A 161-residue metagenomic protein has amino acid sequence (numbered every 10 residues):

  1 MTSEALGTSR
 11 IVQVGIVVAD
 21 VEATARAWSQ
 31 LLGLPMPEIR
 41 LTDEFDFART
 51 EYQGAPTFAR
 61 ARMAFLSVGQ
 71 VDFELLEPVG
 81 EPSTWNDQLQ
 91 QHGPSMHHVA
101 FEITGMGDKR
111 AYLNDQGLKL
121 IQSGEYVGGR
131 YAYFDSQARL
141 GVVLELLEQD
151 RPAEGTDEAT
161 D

Functional and structural regions predicted by a protein language model:
M1-L6, N86-H92: Short, flexible, solvent-exposed loop/turn segments with mixed acidic/basic and small polar residues
M1-T50: Long, hydrophobic N-terminal alpha-helical segment
T2-A5, I16, E74-E77, G107-D161: Vicinal oxygen chelate
S9, T57-A59, E125-V127: Short solvent-exposed loop/turn micro-motifs enriched in small/polar/acidic residues
I11-A19, M63-D72, Q88-G105: Vicinal oxygen chelate
T24-A25, R62, K109: Residues within well-ordered alpha-helices
L34-D87, R130-R151: Conserved short beta-strand elements that form part of the metal-binding/catalytic scaffold of enzyme active sites
